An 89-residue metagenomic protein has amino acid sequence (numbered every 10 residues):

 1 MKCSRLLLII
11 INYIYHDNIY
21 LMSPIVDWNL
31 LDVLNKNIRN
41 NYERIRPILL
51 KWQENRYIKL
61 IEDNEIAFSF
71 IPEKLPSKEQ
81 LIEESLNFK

Functional and structural regions predicted by a protein language model:
M1-M22: Short alpha-helical segments that sit at the start of domains
Y13-D17, K51, N55, F88: Surface-exposed polar/charged interaction patches
Y20-L34: Short acidic, hydrophobic short linear motifs in intrinsically disordered regions
I38-E54: Short amphipathic alpha-helical interaction segments
Q53-D63: A short, conserved structural fragment
N64-I71: Minor-groove-contacting beta-hairpin "wing" of winged helix-turn-helix DNA-binding domains
P72-K89: Short, amphipathic alpha-helical interaction segments positioned at domain boundaries
